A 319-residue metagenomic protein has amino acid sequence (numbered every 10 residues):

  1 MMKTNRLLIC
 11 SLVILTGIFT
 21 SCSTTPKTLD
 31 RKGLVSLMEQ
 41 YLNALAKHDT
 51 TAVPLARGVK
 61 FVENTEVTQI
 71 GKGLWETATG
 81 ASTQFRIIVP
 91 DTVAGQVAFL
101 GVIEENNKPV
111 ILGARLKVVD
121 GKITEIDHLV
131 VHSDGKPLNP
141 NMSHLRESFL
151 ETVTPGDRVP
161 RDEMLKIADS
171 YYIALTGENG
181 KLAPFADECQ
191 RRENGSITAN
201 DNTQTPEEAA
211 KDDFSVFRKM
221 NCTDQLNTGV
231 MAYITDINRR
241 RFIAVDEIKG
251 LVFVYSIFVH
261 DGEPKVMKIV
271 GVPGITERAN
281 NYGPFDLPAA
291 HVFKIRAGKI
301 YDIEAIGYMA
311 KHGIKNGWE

Functional and structural regions predicted by a protein language model:
M1-I9: Bacterial N-terminal signal peptides that target proteins for export
I9-T16: Hydrophobic helical h-region of N-terminal Sec-dependent signal peptides in bacterial secretory/periplasmic proteins
T20-S21: C-terminal motif of bacterial Sec signal peptides marking the signal peptidase cleavage site
T24-E319: C-terminal and inter-domain tail/linker signature
